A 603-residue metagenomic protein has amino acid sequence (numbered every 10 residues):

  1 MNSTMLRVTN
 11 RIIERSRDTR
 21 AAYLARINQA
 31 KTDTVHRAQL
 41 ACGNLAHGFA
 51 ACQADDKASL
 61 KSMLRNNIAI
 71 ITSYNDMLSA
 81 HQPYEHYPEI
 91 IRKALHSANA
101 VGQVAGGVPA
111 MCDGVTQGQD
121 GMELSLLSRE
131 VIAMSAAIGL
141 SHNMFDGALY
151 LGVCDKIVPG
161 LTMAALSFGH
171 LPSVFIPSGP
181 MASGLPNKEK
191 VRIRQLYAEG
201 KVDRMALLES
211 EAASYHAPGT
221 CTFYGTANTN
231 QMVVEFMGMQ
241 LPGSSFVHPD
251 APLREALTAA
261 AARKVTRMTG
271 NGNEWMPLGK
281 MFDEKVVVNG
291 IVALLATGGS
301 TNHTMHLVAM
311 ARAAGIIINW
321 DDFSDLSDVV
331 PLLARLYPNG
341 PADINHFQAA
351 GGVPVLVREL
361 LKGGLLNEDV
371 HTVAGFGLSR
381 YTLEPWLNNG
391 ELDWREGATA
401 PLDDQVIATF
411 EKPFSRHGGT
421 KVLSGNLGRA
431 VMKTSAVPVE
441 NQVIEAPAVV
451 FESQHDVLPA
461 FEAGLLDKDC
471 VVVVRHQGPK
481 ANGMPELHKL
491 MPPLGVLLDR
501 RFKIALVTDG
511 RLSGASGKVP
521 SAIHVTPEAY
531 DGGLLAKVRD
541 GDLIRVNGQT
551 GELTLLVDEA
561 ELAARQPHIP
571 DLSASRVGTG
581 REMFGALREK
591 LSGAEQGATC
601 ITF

Functional and structural regions predicted by a protein language model:
M1-D76, A80, E89-V108, Q119-G121 (+5 more regions): Catalytic or ion-coupling anion/metal-binding cores of large enzyme and transporter domains
H86: Acidic/charged coordination and interface sites in well-structured regions
A105-N143: N-terminal small/polar loop signature for handling phosphorylated ligands or for N-terminal nucleophile
R129-A136, N143-A148, L458-L466: Contiguous domain-boundary segments centered on the initiation and propagation of an alpha-helix
G139-L161, V174-P177: A short, small-residue-rich loop immediately preceding and capping a beta-strand
